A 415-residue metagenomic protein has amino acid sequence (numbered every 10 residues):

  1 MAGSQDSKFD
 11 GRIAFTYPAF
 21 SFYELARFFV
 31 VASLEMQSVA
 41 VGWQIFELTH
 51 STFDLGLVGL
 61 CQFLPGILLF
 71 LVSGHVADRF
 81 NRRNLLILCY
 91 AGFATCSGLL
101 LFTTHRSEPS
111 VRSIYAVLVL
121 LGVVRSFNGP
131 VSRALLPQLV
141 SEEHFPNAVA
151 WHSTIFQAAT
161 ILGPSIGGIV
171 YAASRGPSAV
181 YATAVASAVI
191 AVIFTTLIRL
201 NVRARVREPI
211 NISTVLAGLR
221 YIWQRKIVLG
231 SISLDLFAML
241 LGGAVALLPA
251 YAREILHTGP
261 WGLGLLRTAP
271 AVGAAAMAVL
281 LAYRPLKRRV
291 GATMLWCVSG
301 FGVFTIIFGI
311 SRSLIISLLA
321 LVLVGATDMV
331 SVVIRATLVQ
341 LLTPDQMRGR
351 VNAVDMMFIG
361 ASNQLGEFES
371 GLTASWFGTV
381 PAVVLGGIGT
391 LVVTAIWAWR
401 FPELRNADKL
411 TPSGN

Functional and structural regions predicted by a protein language model:
A2-S7, T196-R220, A407-G414: Flexible cytoplasmic inter-helical loops of multi-pass small-molecule transporters
Q5-P65, R220-P270: Helix-loop boundary and gating motifs at the non-cytosolic
F22-Y23, P109-V117, G230, I315-L321: Short hydrophobic/alpha-helical segments at membrane-entry points of transmembrane helices in Major Facilitator
V30-V31, Q62, L121, H152-F156 (+4 more regions): Structural signature of transmembrane alpha-helices in multi-pass secondary transporters
V41, F127-V140, V330-T343: Intracellular juxtamembrane helix-capping segments at the cytosolic ends of symmetry-related transmembrane helices
I67-V72, R79, R83-T95, L99 (+7 more regions): C-terminal transmembrane bundle of multi-pass solute transporters/carriers
V117-A158: Cytoplasmic helix-loop-helix junction between adjacent transmembrane helices in 12-TM secondary transporters
N128, A186-A204, I396-R400: C-terminal membrane-cytosol helix-exit motif in multi-pass small-molecule transporters
